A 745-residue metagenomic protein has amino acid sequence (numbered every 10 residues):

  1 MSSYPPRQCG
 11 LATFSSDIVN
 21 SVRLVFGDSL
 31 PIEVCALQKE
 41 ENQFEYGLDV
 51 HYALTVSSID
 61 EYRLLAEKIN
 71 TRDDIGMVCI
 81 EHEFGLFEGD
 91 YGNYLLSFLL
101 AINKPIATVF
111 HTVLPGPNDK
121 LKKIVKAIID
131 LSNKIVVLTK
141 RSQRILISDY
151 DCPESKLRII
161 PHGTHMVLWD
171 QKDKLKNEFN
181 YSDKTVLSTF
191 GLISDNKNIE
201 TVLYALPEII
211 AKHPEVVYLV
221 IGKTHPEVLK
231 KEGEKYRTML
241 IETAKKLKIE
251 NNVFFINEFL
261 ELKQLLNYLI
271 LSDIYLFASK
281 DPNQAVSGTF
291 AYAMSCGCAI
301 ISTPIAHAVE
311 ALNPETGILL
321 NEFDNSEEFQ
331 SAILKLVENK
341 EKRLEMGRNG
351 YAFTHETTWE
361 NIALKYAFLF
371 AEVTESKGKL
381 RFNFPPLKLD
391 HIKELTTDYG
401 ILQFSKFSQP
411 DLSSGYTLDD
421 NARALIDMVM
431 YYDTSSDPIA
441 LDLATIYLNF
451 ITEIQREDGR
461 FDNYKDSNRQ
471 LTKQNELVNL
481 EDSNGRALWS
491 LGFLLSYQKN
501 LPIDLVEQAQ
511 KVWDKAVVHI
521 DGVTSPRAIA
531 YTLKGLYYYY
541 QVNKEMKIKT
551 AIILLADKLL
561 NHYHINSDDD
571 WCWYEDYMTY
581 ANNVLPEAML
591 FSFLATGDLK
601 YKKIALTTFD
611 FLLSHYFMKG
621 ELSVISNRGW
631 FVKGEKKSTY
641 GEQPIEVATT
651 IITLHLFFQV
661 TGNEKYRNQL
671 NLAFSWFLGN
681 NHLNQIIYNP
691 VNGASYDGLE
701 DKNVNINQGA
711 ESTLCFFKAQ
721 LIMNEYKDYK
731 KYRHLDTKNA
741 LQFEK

Functional and structural regions predicted by a protein language model:
D119-K120, I147-S148, G163-E178: Acidic anion/phosphate-binding donor-loop and adjacent secondary structure in glycosyltransferase catalytic cores
R141, G163, T224: Carbohydrate-associated surface elements
Y181-K197, L203-L206, L219-I221: Conserved donor-binding/catalytic core segment of Leloir-type glycosyltransferases
V217, K245, E360, F368 (+1 more regions): Glycan-recognition and catalytic cores of secretory/periplasmic carbohydrate-active enzymes
E232-F259: Nucleotide-activated donor-binding/catalytic signature segment of Leloir-type glycosyltransferases, i.e., the conserved
A299-S302: Short hydrophobic beta-strand element within catalytic cores of glycosyltransferases and related nucleotide-activated
V309-L334, K342: Change "using UDP/GDP/dTDP sugars" to "using nucleotide sugars
K335, K342-E356: A short, well-ordered alpha-helix in the C-terminal region of glycosyltransferases
